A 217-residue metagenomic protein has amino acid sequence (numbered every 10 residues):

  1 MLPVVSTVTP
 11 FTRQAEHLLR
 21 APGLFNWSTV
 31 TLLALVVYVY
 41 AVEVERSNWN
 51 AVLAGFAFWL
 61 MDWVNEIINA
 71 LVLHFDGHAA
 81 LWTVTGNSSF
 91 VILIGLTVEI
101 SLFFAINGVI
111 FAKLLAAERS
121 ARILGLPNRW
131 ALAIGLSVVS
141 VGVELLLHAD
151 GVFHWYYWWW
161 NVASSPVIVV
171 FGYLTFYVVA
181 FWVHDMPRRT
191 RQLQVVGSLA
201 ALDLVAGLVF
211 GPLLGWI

Functional and structural regions predicted by a protein language model:
M1-I217: Aromatic-rich, lipid-facing transmembrane alpha helices and their immediate juxtamembrane interface loops in integral
